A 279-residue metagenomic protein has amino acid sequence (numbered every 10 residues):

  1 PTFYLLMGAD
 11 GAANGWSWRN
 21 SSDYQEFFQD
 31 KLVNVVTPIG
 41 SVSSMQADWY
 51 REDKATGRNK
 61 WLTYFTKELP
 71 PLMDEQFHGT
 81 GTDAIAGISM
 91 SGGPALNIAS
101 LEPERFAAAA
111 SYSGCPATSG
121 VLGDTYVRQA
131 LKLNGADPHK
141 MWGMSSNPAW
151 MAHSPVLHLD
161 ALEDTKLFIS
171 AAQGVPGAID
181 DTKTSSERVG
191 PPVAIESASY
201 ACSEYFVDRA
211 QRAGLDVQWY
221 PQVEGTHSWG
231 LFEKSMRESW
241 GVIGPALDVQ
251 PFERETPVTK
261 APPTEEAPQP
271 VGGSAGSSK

Functional and structural regions predicted by a protein language model:
P1-K279: Non-catalytic cap/lid and distal C-terminal segments of serine-dependent acyl enzymes
